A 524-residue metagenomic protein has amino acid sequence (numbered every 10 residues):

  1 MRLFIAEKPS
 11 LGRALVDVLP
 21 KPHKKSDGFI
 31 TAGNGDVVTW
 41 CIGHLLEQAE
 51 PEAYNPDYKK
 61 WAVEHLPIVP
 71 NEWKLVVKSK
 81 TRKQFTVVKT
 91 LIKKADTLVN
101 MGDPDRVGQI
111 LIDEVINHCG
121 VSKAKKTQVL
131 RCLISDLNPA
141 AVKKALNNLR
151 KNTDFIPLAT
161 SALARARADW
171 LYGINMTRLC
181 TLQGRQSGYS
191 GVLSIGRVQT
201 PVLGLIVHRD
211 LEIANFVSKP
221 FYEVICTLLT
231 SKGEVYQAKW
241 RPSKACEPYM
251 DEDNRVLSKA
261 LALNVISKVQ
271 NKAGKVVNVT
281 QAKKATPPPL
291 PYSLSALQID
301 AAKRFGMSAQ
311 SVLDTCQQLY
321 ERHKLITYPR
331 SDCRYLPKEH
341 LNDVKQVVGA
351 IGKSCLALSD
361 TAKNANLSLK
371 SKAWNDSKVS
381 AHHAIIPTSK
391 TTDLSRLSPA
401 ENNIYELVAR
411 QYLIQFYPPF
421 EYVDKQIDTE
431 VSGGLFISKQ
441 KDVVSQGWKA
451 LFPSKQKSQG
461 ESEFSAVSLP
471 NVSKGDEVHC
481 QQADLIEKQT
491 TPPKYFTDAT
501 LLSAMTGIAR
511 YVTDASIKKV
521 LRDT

Functional and structural regions predicted by a protein language model:
M1-I174, D253, L263, S368: Intrinsically disordered, low-complexity regulatory segments
M1-I5, S10, K25-S26, T327-P329 (+2 more regions): GHKL-family ATPase ATP-binding module
P9-S10, C41-G43, T97, D103-Q109 (+10 more regions): An acidic- and aromatic-residue-enriched active-site/binding cleft used to recognize and process polar
P9-V16, G35, I42, K78-I92 (+17 more regions): Amphipathic alpha-helical transducer elements in NTP-driven molecular machines
H23-F29, K123, T127-Q128, N152-P157 (+5 more regions): Active-site phosphate-binding and catalytic loops of NTP-dependent enzymes
G35-V37, L45-V77, S190-E321, K353-S354 (+3 more regions): Long, highly charged, low-complexity internal segments
W73, T86, K93-K94, L137-L228 (+1 more regions): C-terminal or mid-to-C-terminal helical accessory/interaction module adjacent to the motor/catalytic core
M307-S377: Extended, well-ordered alpha-helical scaffold/bundle regions in very large, multi-domain proteins
